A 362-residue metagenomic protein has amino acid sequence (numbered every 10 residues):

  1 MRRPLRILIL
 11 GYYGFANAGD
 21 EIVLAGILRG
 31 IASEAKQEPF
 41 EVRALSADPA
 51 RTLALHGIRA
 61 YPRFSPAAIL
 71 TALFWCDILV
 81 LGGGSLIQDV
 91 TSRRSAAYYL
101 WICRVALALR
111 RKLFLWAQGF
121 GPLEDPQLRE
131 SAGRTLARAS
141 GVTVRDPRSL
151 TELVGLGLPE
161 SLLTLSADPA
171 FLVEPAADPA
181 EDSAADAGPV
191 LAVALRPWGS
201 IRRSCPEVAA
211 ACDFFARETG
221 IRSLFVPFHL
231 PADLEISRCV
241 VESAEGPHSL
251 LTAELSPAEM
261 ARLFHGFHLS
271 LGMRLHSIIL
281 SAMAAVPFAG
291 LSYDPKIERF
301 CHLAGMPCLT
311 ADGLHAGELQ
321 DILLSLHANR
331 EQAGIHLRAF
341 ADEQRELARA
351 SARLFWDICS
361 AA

Functional and structural regions predicted by a protein language model:
M1-A362: Active-site anion-handling motifs in enzyme catalytic cores
